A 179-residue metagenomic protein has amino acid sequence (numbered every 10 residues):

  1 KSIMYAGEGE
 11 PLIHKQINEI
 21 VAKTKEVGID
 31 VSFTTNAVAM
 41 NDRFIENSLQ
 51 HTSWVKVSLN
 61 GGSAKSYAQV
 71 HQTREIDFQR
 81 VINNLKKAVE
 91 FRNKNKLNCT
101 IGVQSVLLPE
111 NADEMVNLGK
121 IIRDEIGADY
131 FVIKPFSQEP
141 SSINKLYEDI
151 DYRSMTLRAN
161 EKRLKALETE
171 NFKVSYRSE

Functional and structural regions predicted by a protein language model:
K1-G61: Conserved SAM/AdoMet-binding glycine-rich loop
M4, V27-D30, L49-E179: Radical SAM enzyme [4Fe-4S]-AdoMet core and its adjacent flexible, acidic and glycine-rich loops/tails across
